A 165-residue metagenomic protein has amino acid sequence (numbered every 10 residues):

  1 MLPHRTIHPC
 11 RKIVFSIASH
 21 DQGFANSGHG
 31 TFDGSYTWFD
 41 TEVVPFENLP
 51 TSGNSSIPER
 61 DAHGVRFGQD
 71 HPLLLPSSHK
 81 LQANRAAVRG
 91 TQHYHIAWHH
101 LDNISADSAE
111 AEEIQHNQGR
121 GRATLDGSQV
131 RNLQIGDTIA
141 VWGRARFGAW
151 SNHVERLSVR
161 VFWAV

Functional and structural regions predicted by a protein language model:
M1-H4, P9, F32-S35: Eukaryotic cytosolic interaction/assembly regions at protein N-termini and domain boundaries
M1-T6, G23, G119-S128: Short beta-strands within extracellular/lumenal beta-sheet-rich domains
T6-H29, I139-R144: A short beta-strand element within beta-rich, extracytoplasmic domains of secreted/secretory-pathway proteins
S16, D33, V43-V44, K80 (+1 more regions): Core nuclear transcription-regulatory modules in eukaryotes
S27-T51, T124-V165: Exposed low-complexity, polar/acidic, P/S/T/G-rich flexible segments that act as propeptides, protease-susceptible
P50-I135: Extended, solvent-exposed segments with strong compositional bias
